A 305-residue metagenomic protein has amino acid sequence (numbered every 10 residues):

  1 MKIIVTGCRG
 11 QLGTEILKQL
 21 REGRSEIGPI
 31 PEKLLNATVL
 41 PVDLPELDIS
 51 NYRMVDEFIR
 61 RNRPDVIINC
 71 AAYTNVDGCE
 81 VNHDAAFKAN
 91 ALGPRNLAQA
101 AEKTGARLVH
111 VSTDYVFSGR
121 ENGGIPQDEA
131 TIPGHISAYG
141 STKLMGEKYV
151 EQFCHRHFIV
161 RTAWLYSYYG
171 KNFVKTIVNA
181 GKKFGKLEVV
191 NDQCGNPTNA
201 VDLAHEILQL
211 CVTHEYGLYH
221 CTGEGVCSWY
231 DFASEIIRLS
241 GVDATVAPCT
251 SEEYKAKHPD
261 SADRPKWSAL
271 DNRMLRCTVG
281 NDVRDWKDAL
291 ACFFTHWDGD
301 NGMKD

Functional and structural regions predicted by a protein language model:
M1-E26: N-terminal Rossmann NAD(P)H-binding glycine-rich loop of SDR-like oxidoreductase domains
E15, E206, T213-D260, F294 (+1 more regions): Mid/C-terminal beta-alpha module of Rossmann-like enzyme folds, strongest in SDR-family dehydrogenases/epimerases
T38-R53: Rossmann-fold cofactor-recognition segment
I49-A89, A100: NAD(P)H-binding glycine-rich loop region in Rossmannoid oxidoreductase-like domains and their noncatalytic homologs
K88, L92-N96, K103, V116-V160 (+1 more regions): Catalytic helix-loop patch of NAD(P)-dependent Rossmann-fold dehydrogenases
K148-G195, A200-D202, L208: NAD(P)-dependent short-chain dehydrogenase/reductase
V189-C194, Y219-V226, T278: Glycine-rich Rossmann NAD(P)(H)-binding loop
D285-D305: Amphipathic terminal alpha-helices
